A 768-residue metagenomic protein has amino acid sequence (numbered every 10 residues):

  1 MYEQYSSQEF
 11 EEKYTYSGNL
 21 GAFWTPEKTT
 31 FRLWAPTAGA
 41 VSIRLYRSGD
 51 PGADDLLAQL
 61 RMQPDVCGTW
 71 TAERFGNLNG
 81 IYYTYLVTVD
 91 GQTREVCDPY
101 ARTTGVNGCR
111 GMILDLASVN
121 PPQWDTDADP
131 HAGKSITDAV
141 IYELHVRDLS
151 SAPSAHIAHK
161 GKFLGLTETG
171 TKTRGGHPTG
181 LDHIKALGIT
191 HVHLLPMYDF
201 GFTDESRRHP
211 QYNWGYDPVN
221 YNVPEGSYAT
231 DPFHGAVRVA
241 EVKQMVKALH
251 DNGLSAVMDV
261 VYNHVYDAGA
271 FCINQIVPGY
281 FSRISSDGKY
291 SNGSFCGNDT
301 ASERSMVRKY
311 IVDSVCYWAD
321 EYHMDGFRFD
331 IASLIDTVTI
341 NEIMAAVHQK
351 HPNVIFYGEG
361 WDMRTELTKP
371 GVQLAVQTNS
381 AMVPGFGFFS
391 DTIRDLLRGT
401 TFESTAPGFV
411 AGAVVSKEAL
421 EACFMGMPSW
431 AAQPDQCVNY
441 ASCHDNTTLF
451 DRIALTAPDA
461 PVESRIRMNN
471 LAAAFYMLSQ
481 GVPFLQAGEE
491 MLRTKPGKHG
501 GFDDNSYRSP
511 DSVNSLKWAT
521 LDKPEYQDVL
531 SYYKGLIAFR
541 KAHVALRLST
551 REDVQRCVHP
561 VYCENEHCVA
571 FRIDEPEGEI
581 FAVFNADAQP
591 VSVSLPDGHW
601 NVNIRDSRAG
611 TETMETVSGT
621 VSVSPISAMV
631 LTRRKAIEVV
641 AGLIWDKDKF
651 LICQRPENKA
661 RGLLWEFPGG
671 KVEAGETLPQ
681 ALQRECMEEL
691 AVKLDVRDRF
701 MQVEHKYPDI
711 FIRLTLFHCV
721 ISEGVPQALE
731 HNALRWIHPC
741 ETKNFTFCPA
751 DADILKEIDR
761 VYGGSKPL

Functional and structural regions predicted by a protein language model:
M1-P26, T30, G52, L56 (+1 more regions): The feature marks proteins involved in alpha-glucan
T25-G39, A538, V558-P596: Carbohydrate-binding surface patches
A35, N79-I81, M614-R634: C-terminal beta-strand-rich structural cap/linker in extracellular carbohydrate-active enzymes
L114, M344-G500, Y507-S509, V558 (+3 more regions): Conserved alpha/beta catalytic core and glycan-binding cleft of carbohydrate-active enzymes
R147-Y322, A332, I340-H351, I355 (+1 more regions): Substrate-binding/active-site clefts of carbohydrate-active enzymes
G481, L485-K498, S515, A519-I580: Glycan-recognition and catalytic regions of carbohydrate-active enzymes
K635-E638, K693-D695, Q702-V725, A733-E741 (+1 more regions): Active-site-adjacent beta-strand/loop module that shapes the phosphate/pyrophosphate-binding cleft
K635-F650, K671: Conserved N-terminal beta-strand and adjoining loop/helix that marks the start of the Nudix/MutT-like hydrolase domain
